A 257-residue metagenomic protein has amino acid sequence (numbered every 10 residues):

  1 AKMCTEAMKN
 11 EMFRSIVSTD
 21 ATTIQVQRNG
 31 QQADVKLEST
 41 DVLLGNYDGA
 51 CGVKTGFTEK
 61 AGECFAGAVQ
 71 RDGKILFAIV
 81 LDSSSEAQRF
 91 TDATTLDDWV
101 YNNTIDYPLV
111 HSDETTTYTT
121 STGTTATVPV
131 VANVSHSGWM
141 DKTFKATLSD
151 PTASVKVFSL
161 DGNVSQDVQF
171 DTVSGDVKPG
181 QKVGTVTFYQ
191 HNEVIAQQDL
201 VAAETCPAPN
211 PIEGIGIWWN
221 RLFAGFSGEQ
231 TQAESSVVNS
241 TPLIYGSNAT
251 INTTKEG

Functional and structural regions predicted by a protein language model:
A1-G257: Domain-terminus/edge residues, biased toward the C-terminal soluble/receptor-binding domains of extracytoplasmic
